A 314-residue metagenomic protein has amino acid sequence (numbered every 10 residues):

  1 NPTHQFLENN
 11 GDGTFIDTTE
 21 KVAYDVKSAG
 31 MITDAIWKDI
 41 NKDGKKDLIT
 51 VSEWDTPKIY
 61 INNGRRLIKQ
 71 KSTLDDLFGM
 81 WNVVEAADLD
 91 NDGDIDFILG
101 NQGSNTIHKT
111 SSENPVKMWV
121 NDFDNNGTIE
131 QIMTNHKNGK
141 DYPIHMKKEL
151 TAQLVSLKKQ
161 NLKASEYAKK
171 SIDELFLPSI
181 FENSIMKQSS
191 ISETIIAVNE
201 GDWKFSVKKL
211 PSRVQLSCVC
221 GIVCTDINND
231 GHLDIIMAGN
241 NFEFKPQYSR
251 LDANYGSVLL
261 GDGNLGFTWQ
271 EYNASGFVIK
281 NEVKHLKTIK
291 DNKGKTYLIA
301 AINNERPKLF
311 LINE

Functional and structural regions predicted by a protein language model:
N1-E314: Beta-propeller-forming repeat regions
